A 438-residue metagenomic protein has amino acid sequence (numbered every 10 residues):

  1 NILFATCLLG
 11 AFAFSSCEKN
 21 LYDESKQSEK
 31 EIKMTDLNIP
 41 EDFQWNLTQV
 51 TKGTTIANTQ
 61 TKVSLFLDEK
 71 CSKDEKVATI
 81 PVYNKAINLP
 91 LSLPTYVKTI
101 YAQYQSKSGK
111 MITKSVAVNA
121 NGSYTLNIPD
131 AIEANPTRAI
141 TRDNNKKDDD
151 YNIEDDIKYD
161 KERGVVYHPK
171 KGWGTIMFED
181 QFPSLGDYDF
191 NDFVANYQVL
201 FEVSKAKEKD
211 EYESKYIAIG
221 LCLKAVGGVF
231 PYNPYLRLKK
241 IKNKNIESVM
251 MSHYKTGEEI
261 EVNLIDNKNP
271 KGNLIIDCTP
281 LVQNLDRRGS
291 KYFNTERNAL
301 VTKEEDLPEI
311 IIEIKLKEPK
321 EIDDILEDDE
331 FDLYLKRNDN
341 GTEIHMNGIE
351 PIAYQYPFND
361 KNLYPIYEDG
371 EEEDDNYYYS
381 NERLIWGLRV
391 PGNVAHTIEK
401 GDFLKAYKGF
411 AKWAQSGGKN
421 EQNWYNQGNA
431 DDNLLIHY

Functional and structural regions predicted by a protein language model:
N1-S15: Sec-dependent bacterial lipoprotein signal peptides
A13-I39: Bacterial Sec-dependent N-terminal signal peptides
F43, P129-L185: Compositionally biased low-complexity segments at domain edges in trafficked proteins and select soluble regulators
L47-T51, K215-I219: Structural beta-strand segments of beta-rich domains
T48-E75, F190, P231-N233: Short, ordered, surface-exposed loop/turn motifs in non-cytosolic proteins
C71-K98, Y254-T256, E261-D266, P270: Tryptophan-paired
V82-A120, Y124-E133: Short Pro-Gly-centered beta-turn/loop motif in secreted/extracellular proteins
T279-Y438: A eukaryote-biased signal for long
